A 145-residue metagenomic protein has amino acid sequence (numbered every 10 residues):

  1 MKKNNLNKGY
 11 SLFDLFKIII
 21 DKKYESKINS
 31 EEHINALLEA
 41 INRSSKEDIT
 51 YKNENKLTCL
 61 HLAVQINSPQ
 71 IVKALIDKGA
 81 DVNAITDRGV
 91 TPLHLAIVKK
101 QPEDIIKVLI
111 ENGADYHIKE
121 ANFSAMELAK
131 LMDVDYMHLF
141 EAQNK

Functional and structural regions predicted by a protein language model:
M1-L57, K145: Intrinsically disordered, low-complexity regulatory segments in ankyrin-centric signaling systems
F13-I20, T58-H61, T91-L95, M126-E127: Ankyrin repeat (ANK) core detector
S26-E32, L62-S68, L95-P102, L128-D133: Ankyrin repeat A-helix N-terminal signature
H33-A36, Q70-I71, D104-I105, D135-M137: Conserved ankyrin/ankyrin-like repeat signature
L37-A40, L75, L109, F140: Conserved hydrophobic site in ankyrin repeats
E47-I49, V82, Y116: Ankyrin-repeat inter-repeat connecting loop/turn
K52, I85, K119-A121: Ankyrin-repeat boundary/linker signal
